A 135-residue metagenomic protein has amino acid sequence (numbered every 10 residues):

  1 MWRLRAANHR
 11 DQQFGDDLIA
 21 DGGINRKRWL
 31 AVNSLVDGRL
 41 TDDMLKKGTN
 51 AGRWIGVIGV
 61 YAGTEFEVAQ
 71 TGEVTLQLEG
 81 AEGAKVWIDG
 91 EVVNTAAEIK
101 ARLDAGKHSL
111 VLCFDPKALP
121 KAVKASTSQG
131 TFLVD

Functional and structural regions predicted by a protein language model:
M1-K47, S109-D135: Accessory carbohydrate-binding/adhesion or oligomerization-edge regions at the termini of glycan-active proteins
M44-T49, K85-A101: Solvent-exposed beta-strand/loop surfaces of large extracellular or lumenal domains
W54-E67: Short beta-strands within extracellular/lumenal beta-sheet-rich domains
A62-E65, E73-T75, E98-I99: Generic recognition of flexible, low-complexity loop/linker segments
E67-V68, G72-K85, L110: Aromatic-lined ligand-binding clefts that engage carbohydrates, nucleic acids, or primary amines
G80-E82, G90-V92, F114-P116: A mature extracytoplasmic/lumenal domain signature
D104-G106: Glycine-centered tight-turn motifs at strand-turn-strand junctions
